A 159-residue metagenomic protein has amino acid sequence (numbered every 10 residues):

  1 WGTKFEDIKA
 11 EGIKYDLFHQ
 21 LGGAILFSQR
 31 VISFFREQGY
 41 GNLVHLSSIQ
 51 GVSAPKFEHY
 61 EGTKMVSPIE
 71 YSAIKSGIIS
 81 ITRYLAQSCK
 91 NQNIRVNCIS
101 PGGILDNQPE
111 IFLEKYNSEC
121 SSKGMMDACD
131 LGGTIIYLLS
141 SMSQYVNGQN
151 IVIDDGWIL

Functional and structural regions predicted by a protein language model:
G2, E6-E11, V44-G77, T82-K90: Catalytic loop of short-chain dehydrogenase/reductase
F5-I8, D16-L17, Y116: A hydrophobic alpha-helix adjacent to the NAD(P)-binding/active-site core of NAD(P)-dependent oxidoreductases, strongly
S28-Q29, R83: A short, exposed helix-loop element centered on a Lys and neighboring polar residues
S33, Q87-S88, Q144: Alpha-helical segment proximal to the catalytic Tyr-Lys
Y40, K90, R95, V146-G148: Short, small/polar-rich loop/turn modules that mediate ligand/substrate recognition or access, typified
C120-L131, M142: A conserved structural motif in NAD(P)-dependent oxidoreductases
I136, N147-L159: Short C-terminal tail/terminal secondary-structure segment of NAD(P)H-dependent dehydrogenase/reductase domains
